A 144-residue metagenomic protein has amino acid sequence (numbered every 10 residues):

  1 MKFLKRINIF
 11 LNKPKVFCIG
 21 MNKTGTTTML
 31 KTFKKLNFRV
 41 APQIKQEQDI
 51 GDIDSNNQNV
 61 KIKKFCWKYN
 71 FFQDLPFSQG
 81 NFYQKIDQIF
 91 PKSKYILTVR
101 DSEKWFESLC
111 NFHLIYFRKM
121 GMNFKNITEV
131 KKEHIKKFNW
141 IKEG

Functional and structural regions predicted by a protein language model:
K2-H113: PAPS-dependent sulfotransferase catalytic domain
Q84, E107-G144: PAPS-dependent sulfotransferase catalytic domain
